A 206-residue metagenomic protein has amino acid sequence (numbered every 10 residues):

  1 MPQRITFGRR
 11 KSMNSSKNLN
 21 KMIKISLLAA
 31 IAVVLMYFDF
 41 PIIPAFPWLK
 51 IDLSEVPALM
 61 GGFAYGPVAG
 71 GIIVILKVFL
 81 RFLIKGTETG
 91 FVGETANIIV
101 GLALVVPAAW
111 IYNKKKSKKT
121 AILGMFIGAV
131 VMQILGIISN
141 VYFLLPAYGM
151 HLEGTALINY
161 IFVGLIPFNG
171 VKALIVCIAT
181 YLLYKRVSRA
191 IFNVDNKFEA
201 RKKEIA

Functional and structural regions predicted by a protein language model:
P2-A206: Loop-helix junctions at membrane interfaces
